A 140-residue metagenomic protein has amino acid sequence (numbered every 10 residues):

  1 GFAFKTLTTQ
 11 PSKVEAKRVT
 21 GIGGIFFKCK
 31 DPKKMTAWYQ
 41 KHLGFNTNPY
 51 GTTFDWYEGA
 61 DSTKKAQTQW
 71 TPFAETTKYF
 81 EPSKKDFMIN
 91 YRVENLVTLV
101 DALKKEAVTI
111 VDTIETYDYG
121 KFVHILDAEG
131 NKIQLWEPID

Functional and structural regions predicted by a protein language model:
G1-G21, P49-Y50, V100-D140: Vicinal oxygen chelate
A16-T20, F26-T71, K105, K121-V123: Core segments of cupin and vicinal oxygen chelate
I22-K30, T77-L103, K121-L126: Vicinal oxygen chelate
A37, K41, E94-K105, T109: Replace "anionic and nucleotidyl ligands
L43-N46, Y91-R92, D112-E115: Short linear motifs in intrinsically disordered
A60-T63, K78-E81, I114: Short secondary-structure boundary/capping segments
T68, F87, N131: Change "...and in nucleic-acid phosphodiester-cleaving endonucleases..." to "...and in nucleic-acid processing enzymes
P72-T77, I139-D140: A short, sequence-level motif marking secondary-structure junctions
